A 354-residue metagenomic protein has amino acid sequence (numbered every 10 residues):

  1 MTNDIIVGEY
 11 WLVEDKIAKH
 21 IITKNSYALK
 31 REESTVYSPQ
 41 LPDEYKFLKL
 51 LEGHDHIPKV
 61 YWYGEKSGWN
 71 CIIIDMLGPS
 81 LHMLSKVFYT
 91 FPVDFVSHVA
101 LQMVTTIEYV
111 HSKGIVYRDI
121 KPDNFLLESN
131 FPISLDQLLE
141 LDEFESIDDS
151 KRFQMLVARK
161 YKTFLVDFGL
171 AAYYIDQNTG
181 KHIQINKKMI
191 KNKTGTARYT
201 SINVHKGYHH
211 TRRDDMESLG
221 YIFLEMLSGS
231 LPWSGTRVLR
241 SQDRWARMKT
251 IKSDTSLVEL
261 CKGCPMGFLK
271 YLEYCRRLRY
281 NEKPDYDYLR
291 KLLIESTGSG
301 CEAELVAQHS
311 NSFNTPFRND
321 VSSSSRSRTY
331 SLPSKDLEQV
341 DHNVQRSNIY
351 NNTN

Functional and structural regions predicted by a protein language model:
A18-P42: ATP-binding glycine-rich loop module of kinase domains
F47-D55: Structural motif at the C-terminus of the N-lobe alphaC helix and the adjacent alphaC-beta4 loop of the Hanks-type
K59-N70: Short beta-strand micro-motifs within the conserved protein kinase catalytic domain, predominantly in the N-lobe
L77-K86: Structural motif in protein kinase domains
V99-A100: Activation segment signature within eukaryotic-like protein kinase domains
H111-S129, R152-M155, K160: Catalytic-loop of the protein kinase fold
Q184-V204: Conserved activation segment of eukaryotic-like protein kinases, specifically the C-terminal portion of the activation
I202-K262: Conserved C-lobe activation region of Hanks-type protein kinase-like domains
